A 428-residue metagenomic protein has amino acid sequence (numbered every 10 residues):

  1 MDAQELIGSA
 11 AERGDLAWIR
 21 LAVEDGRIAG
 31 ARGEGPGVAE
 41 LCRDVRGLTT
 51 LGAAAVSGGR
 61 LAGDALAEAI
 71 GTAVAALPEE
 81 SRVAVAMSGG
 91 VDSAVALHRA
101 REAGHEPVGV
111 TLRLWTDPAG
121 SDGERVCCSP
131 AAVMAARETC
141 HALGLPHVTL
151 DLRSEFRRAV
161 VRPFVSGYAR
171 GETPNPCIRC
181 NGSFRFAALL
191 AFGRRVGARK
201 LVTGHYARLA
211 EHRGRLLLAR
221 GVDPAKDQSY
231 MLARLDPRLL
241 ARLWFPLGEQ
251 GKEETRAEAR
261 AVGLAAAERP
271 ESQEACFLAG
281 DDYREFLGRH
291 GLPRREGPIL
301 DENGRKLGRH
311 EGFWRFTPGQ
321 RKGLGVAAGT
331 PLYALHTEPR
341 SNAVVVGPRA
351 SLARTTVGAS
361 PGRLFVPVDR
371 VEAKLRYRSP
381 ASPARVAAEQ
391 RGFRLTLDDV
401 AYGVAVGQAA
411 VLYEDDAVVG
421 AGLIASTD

Functional and structural regions predicted by a protein language model:
M1-I7, R60-V91: Phosphate/pyrophosphate-recognition segments in soluble nucleotide-handling domains
M1-R20: Short, charged/polar N-terminal "headpieces" of proteins
G14, W18-A76: Active-site- and interface-proximal helix/loop "cap" or "latch" segments in soluble metabolic and energy-transducing
G14-L16, P36, L61, A65 (+6 more regions): Conserved active-site and cofactor/substrate-binding residues in soluble primary-metabolism enzymes
E40-R43, V95, A188, A405: Short amphipathic alpha-helical face segments that pack within enzyme cores and frequently flank/anchor catalytic
G58-A65, S88, C128, L152 (+4 more regions): Catalytic cores of large soluble enzymes that bind and process phosphate-bearing ligands
L77-A233, E253-E254, R260: ATP-dependent adenylation/nucleotidyltransferase module used to activate substrates
S88-V91, V202-L209, G214-D428: AMP-forming adenylation/ATP pyrophosphatase catalytic core
